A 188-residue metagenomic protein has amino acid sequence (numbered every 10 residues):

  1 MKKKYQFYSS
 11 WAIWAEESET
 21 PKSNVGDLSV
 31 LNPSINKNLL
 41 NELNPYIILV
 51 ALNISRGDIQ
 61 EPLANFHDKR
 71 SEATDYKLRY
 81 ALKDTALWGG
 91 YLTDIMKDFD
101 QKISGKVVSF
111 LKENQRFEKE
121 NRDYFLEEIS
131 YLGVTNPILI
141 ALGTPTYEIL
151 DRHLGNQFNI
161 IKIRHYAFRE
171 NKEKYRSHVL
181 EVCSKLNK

Functional and structural regions predicted by a protein language model:
M1-I138, E148, H153, I160: A polyanion-binding, active-site-adjacent surface
K97-D98, T144-E148, Y166-R169: Short Gly/Pro-enriched loop/turn and capping motifs at secondary-structure junctions
N156-N187: Short, flexible loop segments at boundaries between secondary-structure elements
